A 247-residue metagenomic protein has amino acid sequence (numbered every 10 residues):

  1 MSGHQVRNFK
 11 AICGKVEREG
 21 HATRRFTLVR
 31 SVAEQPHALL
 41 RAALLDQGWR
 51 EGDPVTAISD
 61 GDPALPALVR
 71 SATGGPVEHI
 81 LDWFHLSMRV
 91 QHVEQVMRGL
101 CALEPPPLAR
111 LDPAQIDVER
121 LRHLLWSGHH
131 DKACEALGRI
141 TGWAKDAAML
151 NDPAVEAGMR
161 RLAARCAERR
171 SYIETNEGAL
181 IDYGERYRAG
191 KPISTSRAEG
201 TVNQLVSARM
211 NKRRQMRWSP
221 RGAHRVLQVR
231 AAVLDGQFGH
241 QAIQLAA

Functional and structural regions predicted by a protein language model:
M1-A247: Catalytic center-proximal scaffold of phosphoryl-transfer enzymes
